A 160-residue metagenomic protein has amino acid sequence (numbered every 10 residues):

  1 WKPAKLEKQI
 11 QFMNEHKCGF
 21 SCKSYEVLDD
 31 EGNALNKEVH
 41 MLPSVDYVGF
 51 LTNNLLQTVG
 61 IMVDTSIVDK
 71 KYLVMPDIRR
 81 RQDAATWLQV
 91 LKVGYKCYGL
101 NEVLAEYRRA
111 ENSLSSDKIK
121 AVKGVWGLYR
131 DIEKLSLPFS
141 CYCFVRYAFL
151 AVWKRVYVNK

Functional and structural regions predicted by a protein language model:
W1, M13, R79: Glycosyltransferase donor-binding loop in the core domain
K2-P3, D64: GHKL-family ATP-binding catalytic core of two-component histidine kinases
A4, K8-F12, A85-Q89, G124-L128 (+2 more regions): Alpha-helical elements of Rossmann-like donor-binding domains used by nucleotide-donor carbohydrate transfer enzymes
A4-L35: Conserved donor NDP-sugar-binding/catalytic core segment of glycosyltransferases
Q11, E15, K92, D131-K134: Secondary-structure boundary motif
C18, L104, E111-K160: Non-catalytic, C-terminal membrane-associated alpha-helical segments of glycosyltransferases
F20, D30, K37-K120: Conserved nucleotide-sugar donor-binding catalytic segment
L35-N36, V156: Short amphipathic alpha-helical interaction/hinge segments
